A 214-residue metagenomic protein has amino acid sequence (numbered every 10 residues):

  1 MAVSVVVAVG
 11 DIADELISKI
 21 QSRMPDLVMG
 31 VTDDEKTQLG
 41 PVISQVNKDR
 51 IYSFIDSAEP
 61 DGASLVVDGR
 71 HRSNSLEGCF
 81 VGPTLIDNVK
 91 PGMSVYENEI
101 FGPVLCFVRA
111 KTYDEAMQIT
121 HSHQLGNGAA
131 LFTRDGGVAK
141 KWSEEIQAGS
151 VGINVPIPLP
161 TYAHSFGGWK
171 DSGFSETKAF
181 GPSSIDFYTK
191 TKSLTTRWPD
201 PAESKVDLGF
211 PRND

Functional and structural regions predicted by a protein language model:
M1-S4, T32-K36, P199-E203: Short coil/turn segments at secondary-structure boundaries
V5-V6, A129: Hydrophobic beta-strand segments of well-ordered beta-sheets in folded domains
V6-V7, N154: Short internal beta-strands
V7-Q124: NAD(P)-dependent aldehyde/semialdehyde dehydrogenase
V28, S73, F80-D214: Conserved C-terminal structural/oligomerization subdomain of aldehyde/semialdehyde dehydrogenase
